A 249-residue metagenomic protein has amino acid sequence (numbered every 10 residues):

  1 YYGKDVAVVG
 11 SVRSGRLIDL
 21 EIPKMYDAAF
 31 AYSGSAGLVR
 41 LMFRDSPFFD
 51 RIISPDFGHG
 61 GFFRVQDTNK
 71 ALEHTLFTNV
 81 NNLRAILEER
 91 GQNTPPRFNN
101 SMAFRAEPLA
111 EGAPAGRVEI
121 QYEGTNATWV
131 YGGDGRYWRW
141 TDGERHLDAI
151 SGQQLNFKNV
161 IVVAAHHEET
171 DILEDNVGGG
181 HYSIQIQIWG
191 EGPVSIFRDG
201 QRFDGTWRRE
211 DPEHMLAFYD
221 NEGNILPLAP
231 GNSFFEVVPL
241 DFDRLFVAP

Functional and structural regions predicted by a protein language model:
Y1-P249: A surface/extracellular/periplasmic glyco- and lipid-processing/surface-interacting theme
